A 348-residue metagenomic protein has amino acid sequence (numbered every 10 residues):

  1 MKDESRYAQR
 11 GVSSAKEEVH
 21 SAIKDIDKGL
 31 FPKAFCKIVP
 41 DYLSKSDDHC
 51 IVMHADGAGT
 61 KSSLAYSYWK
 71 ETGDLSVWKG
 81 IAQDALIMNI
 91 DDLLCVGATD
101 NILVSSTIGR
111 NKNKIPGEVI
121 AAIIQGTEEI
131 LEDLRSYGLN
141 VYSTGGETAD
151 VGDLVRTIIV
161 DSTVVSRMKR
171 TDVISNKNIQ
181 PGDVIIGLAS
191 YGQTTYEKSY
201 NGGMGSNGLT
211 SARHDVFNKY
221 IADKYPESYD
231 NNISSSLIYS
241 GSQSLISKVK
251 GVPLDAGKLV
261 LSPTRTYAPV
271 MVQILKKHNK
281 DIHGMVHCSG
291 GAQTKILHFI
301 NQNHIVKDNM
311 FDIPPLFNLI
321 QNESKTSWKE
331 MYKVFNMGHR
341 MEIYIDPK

Functional and structural regions predicted by a protein language model:
M1-K348: Helix-biased detector of long, well-ordered alpha-helical tracts
